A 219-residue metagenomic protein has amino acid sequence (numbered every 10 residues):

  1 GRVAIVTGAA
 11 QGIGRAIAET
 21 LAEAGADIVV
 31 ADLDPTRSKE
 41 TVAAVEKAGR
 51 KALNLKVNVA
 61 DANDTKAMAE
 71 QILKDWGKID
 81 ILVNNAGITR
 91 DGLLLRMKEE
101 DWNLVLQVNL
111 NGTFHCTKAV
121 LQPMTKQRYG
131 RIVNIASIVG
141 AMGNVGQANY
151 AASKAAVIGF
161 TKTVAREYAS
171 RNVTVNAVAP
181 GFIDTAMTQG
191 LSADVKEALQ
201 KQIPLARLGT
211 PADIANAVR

Functional and structural regions predicted by a protein language model:
R2-V29: Canonical Rossmann dinucleotide-binding motif of NAD(H)/NADP(H)-dependent dehydrogenases/reductases, specifically
P35-T36, K56-A67, E99, A212-D213: The beta1-alpha1 cofactor-binding region of Rossmann-like NAD(H)/NADP(H)-dependent oxidoreductases
L93-L94, K98-L106, L199: Substrate-binding pocket helix/loop in short-chain dehydrogenase/reductase
T117, S153, T161: Active-site helix of classical SDR
Q122, R166-S170: Alpha-helical segment proximal to the catalytic Tyr-Lys
S137: Residue(s) in the substrate-gating loop at a strand-loop-helix junction that position the organic substrate next
A177, Q200-R219: C-terminal helical subdomain
